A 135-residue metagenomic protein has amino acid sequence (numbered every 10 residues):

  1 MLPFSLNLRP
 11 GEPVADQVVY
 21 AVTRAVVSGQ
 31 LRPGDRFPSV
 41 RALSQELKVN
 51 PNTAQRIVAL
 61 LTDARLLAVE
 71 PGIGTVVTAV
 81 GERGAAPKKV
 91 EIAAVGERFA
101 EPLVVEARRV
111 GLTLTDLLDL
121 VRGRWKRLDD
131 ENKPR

Functional and structural regions predicted by a protein language model:
M1-F37, A42, A94-V95, F99-P134: Extreme N-terminal segment that seeds HTH/winged-HTH DNA-binding domains in transcriptional regulators
L8, V69-P71: Conserved strand-loop elements at the edges of beta-sheets that form or border functional pockets
G29, G34, R65, G72-G74: Glycine-centered flexibility sites
R36-V69: N-terminal helix-turn-helix
S39, I73-A79: Minor-groove-contacting beta-hairpin "wing" of winged helix-turn-helix DNA-binding domains
L47, G81-E82, R127-D130: Short secondary-structure transition/capping segments
P51, G74-V76, A100-E101, V105: A general secondary-structure boundary signal
T78-E97: A surface-exposed regulatory interaction patch that couples sensing to output across bacterial transport/metabolic
